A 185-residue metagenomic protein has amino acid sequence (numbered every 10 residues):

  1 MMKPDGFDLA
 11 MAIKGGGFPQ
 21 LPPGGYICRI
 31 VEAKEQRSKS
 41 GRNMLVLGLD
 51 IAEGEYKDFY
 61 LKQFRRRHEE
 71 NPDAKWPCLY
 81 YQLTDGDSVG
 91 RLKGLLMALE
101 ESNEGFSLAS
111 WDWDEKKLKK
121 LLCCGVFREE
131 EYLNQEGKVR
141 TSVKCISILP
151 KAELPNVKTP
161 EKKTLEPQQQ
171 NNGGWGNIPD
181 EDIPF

Functional and structural regions predicted by a protein language model:
M1-F185: Short beta-rich binding modules
